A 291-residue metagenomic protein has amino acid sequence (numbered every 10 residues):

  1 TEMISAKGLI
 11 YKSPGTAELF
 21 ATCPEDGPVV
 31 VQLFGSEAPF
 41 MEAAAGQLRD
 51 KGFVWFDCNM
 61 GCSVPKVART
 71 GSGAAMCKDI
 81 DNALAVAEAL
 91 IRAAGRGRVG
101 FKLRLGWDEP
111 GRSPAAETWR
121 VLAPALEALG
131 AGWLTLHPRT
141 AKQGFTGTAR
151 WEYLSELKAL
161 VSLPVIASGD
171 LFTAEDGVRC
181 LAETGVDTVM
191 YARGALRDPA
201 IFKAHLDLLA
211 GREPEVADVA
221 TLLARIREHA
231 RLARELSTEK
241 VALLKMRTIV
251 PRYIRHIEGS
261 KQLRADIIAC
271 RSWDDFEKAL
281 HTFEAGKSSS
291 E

Functional and structural regions predicted by a protein language model:
T1-E291: Flavin-dependent oxidoreductase catalytic cores
